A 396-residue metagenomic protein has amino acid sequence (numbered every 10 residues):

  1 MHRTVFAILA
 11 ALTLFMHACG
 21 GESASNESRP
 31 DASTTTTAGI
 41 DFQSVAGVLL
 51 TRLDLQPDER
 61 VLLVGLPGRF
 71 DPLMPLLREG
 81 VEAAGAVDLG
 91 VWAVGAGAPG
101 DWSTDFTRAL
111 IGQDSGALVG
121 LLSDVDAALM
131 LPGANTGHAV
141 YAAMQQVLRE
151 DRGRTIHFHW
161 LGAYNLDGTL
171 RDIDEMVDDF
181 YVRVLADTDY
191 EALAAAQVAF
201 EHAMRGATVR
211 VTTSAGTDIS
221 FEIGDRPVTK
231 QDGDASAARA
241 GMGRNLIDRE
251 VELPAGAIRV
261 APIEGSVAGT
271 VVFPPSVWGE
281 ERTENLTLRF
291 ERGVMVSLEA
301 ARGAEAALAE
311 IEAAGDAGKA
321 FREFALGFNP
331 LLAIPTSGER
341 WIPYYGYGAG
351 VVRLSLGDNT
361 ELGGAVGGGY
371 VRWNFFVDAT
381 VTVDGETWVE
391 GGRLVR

Functional and structural regions predicted by a protein language model:
M1-I8: Bacterial N-terminal signal peptides that target proteins for export
L12, C19-T270, W278: Active-site bordering "gate/hinge" segments that shape substrate access to catalytic or cofactor-binding pockets
G68-R69, A134-N135, G216, R226 (+7 more regions): Short, glycine-/Ser/Thr-/acidic-enriched flexible segments
H202-M204, E264, G279-R282, A317 (+2 more regions): Short solvent-exposed loop/turn micro-motifs enriched in small/polar/acidic residues
V211, R289, V381: Short aromatic-centered micro-motifs
A268, E281, S297-G364: Dual-mode signal for accessory low-complexity, basic/Gly-rich regions
T283-E299: Active-site and channel-lining beta-strand-loop segments that bind or position nucleotide-derived/phosphorylated
V351-R396: Intrinsically disordered terminal and processing segments
